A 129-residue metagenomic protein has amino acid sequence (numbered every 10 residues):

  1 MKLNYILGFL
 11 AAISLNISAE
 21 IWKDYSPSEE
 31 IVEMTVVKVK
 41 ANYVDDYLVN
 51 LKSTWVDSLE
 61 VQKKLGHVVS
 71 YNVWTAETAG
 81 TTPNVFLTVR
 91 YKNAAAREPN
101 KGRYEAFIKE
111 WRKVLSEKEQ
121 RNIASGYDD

Functional and structural regions predicted by a protein language model:
M1-Y5: Positively charged n-region of N-terminal signal peptides that target proteins for export
F9-S18: Hydrophobic h-region of N-terminal signal peptides that target proteins for export in Gram-negative bacteria
E20-Y25, W74-A76: Short beta-strand/turn micro-motifs at beta-sheet edges
W22-S26, D57, V61-V69, R90-D129: An amphipathic, aromatic/His-enriched active-site/gating alpha helix that lines ligand/cofactor pockets
P27-A41: Acidic/histidine-rich, surface-exposed loop or edge segments in extracytoplasmic proteins
V39-Y43, K92-N93: Short acidic-aromatic low-complexity motifs
L48, N84, E98-G102: Short, solvent-exposed loop/turn and secondary-structure capping segments
V68-R90: Acidic helix-start/capping segments at beta-turn-to-alpha-helix junctions
